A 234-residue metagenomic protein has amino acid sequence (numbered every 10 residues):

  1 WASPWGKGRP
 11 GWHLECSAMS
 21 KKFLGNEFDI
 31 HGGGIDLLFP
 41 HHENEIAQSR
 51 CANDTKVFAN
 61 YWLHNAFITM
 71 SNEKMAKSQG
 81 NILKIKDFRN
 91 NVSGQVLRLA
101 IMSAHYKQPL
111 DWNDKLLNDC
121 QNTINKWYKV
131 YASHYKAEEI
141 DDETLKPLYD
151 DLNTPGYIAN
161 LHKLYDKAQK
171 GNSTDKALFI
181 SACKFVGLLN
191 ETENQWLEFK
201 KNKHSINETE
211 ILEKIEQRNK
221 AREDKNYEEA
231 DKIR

Functional and structural regions predicted by a protein language model:
W1-K136: Alpha-helical recognition segments enriched in aromatics with Gly/Pro capping that present substrate-recognition
K74-R234: Structural preference for alpha-helix termini/caps and helix-kink/transition segments
